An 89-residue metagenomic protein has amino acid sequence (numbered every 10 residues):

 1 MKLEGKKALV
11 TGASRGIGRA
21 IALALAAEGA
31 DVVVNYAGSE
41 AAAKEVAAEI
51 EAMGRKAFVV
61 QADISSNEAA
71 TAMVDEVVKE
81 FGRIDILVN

Functional and structural regions predicted by a protein language model:
L3, A13, I64: Hydrophobic pocket-lining residues within nucleotide cofactor-binding pockets
K7, G12-G16: Conserved glycine-rich cofactor-binding loop
L25: Aromatic pocket-lining residues of Rossmann-like dinucleotide-binding sites
E28-E45: Conserved glycine-rich Rossmann-like NAD(P)H-binding loop of the short-chain dehydrogenase/reductase
E40-K44, Q61-D75: The beta1-alpha1 cofactor-binding region of Rossmann-like NAD(H)/NADP(H)-dependent oxidoreductases
M53-K56, E76-N89: A glycine-rich helix->loop->beta "capping" turn within Rossmann-like NAD(P)(H)-dependent oxidoreductase domains
